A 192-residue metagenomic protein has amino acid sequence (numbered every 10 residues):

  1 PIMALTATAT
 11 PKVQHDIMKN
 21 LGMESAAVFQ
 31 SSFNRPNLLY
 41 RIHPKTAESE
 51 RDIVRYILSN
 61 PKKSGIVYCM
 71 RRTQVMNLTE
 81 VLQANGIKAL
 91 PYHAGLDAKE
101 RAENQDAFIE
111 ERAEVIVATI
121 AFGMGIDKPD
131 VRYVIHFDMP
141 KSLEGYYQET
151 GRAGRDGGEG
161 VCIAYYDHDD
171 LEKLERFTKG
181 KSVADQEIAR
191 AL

Functional and structural regions predicted by a protein language model:
P1-L192: Helicase motor core with emphasis on the C-terminal RecA-like subdomain
